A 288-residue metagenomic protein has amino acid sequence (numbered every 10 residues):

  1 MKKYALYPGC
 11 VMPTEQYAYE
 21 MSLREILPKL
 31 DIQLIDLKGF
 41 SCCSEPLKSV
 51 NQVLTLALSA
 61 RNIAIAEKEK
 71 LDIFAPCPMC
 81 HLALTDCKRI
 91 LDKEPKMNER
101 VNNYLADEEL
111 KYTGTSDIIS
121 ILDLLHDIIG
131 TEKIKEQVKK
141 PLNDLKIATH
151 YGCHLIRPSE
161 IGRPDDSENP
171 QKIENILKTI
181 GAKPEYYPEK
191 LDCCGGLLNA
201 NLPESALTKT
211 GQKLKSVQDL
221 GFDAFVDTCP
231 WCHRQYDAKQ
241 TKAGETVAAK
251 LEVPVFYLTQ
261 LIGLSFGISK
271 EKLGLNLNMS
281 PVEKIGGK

Functional and structural regions predicted by a protein language model:
M1-K288: Iron-sulfur cluster-binding electron-transfer modules in prokaryotic oxidoreductases
